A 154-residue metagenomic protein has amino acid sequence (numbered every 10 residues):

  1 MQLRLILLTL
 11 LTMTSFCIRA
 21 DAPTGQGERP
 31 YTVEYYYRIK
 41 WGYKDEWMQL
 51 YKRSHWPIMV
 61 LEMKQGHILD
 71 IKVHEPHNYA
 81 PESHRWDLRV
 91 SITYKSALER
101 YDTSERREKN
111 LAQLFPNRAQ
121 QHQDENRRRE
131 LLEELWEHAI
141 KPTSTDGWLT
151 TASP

Functional and structural regions predicted by a protein language model:
M1-L7: Bacterial N-terminal signal peptides that target proteins for export
L10-R19: Hydrophobic h-region of N-terminal signal peptides that target proteins for export in Gram-negative bacteria
T12, L50-R53, R106: Residues within well-ordered alpha-helical secondary structure of globular protein domains
P23-Q26, P57-L69, S83-R85, S91-D146 (+1 more regions): An amphipathic, aromatic/His-enriched active-site/gating alpha helix that lines ligand/cofactor pockets
G27-G42, L88: Acidic/histidine-rich, surface-exposed loop or edge segments in extracytoplasmic proteins
G42-E46, L98-R100: Primarily extracytoplasmic ectodomains and periplasmic/lumenal surface modules that are beta-strand-rich
D45, Q49-V60: Solvent-exposed, polar/charged alpha-helical surfaces in well-ordered, non-transmembrane soluble domains, broadly
H74-Y79: A cross-kingdom feature marking solvent-exposed beta-strand/loop segments within repeated, beta-rich binding/scaffold
